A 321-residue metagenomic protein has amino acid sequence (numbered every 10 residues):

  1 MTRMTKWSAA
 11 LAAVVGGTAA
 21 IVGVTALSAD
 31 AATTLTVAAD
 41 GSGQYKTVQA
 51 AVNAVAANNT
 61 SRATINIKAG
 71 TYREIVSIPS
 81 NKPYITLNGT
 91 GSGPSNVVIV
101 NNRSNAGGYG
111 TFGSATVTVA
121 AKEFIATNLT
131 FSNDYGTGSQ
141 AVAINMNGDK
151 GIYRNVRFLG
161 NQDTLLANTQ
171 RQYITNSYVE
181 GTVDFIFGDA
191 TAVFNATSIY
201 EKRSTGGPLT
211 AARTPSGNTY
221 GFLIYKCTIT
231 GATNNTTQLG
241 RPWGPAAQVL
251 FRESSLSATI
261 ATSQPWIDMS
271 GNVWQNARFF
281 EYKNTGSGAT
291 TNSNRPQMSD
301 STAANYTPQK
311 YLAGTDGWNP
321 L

Functional and structural regions predicted by a protein language model:
M1-A31: Secretory targeting and sorting signals
A32-L321: Sequence-level preference for short, compositionally simple segments enriched in small aliphatic or small polar residues
